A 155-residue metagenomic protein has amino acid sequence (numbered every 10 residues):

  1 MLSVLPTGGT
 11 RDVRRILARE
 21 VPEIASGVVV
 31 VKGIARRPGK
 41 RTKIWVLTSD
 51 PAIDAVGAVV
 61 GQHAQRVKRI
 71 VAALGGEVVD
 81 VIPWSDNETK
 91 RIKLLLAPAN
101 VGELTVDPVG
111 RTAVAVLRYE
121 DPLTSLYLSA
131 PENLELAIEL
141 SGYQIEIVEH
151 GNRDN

Functional and structural regions predicted by a protein language model:
M1-N155: RNA-contacting regions in translation and RNA-metabolism proteins, encompassing KH/S1 modules where present
